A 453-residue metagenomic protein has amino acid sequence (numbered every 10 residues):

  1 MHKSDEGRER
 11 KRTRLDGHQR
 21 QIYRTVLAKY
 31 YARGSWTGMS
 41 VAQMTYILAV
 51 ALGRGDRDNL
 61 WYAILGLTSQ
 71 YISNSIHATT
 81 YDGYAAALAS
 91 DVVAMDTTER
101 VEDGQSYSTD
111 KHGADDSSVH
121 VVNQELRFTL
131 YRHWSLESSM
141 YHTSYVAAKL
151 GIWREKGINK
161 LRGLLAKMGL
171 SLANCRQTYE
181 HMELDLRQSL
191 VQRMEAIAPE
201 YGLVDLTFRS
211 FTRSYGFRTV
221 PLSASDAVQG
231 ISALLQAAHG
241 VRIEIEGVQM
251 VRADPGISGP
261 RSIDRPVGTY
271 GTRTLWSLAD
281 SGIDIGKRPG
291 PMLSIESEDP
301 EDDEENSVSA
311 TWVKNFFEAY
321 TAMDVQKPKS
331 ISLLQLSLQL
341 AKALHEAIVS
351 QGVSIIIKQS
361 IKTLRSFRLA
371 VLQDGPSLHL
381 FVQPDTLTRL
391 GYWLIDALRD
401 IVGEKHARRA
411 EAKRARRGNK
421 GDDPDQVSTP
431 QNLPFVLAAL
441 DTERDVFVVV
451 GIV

Functional and structural regions predicted by a protein language model:
M1-V453: Replace "Mg2+/Mn2+-dependent" with "divalent metal-dependent
